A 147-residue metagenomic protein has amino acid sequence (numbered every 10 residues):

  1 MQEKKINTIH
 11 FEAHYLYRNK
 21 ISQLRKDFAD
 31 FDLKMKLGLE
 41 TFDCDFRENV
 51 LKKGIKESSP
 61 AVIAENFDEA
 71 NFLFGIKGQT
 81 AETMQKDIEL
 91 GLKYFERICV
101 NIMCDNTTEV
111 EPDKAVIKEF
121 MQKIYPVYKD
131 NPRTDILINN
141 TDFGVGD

Functional and structural regions predicted by a protein language model:
M1-K20, D32-S58, E69-N71, R97-N101: Core AdoMet radical
N7, F31, D130-T134: A short helix-to-beta-strand connector/capping loop
L16-D32, Q85-Y94: Short amphipathic alpha-helices and their capping/turn segments at secondary-structure boundaries
L39, V145-D147: Intrinsically disordered, low-complexity regions
V50-L51, E111-A115: Gly/Pro-rich active-site loop or hairpin
E57-P112, E119-V145: Conserved C-terminal portion of the radical SAM core fold that forms the substrate/S-adenosylmethionine-binding
